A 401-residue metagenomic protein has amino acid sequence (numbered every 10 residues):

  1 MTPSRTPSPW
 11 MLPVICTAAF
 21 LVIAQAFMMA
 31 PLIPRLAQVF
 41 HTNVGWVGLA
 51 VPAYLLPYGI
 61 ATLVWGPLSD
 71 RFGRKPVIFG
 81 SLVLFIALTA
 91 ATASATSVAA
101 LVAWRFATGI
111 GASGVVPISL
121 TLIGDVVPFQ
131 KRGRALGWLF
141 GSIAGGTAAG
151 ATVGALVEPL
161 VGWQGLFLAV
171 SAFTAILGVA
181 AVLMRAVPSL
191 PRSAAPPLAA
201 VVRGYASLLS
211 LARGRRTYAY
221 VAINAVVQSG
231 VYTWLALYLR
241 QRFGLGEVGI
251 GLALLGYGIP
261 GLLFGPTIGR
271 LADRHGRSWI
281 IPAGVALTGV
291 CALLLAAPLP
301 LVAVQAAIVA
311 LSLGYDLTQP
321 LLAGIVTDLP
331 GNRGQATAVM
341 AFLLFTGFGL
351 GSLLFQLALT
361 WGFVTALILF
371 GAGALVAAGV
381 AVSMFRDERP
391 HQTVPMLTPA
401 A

Functional and structural regions predicted by a protein language model:
T2-R5, A186-Y218: Juxtamembrane intracellular "pre-TM" segments in multi-pass secondary transporters
H41, G73, S94-A100, G111 (+2 more regions): Helix-breaking motifs and short loop linkers at transmembrane-helix boundaries and internal kinks in secondary membrane
I60-T96: Conserved MFS/SLC helix-loop-helix module at the cytosolic interface between two early adjacent transmembrane helices
T62-G73, F264-G276, L359: Helix-to-loop junctions at the C-terminal end of transmembrane segments in multipass secondary transporters
L84, L88, A99-A107, V302-A310: Paired small-residue
W104-G145: Cytoplasmic helix-loop-helix junction between adjacent transmembrane helices in 12-TM secondary transporters
W138-R185: Helix-loop-helix hairpin linking two adjacent transmembrane segments in secondary transporters
S278-L322: C-terminal transmembrane helical hairpin of 12-TM major facilitator-type secondary transporters
